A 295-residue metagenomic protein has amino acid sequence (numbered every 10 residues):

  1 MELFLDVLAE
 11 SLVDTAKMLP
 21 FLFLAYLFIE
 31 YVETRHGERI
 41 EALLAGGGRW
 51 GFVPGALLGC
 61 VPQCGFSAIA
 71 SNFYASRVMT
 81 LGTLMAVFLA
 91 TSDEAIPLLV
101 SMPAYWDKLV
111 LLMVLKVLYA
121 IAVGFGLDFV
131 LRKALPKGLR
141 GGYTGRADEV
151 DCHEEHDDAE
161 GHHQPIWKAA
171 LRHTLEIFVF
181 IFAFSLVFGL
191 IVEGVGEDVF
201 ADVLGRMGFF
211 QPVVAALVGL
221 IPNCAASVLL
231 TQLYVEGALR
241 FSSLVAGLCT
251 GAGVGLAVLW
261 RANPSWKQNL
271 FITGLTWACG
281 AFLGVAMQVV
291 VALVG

Functional and structural regions predicted by a protein language model:
M1-Y31, E38, L111-P212, T273-G295: Selected transmembrane alpha-helices and immediately adjacent juxtamembrane segments of polytopic inner-membrane
A25-I29, E41, G51, S67 (+1 more regions): Short amphipathic alpha-helical segments
H36, W260-A278: Interfacial loop-to-transmembrane junctions
A42-L43, K267: Membrane-interface helix-boundary motifs at transmembrane edges
A45-G46, T83-F88, L270-L275: Cytoplasmic-side transmembrane-helix entry/capping segments in multi-pass membrane proteins
A45-G47, V53-C64: Hydrophobic transmembrane alpha-helices
L58-M113, V192-N263: Membrane-interfacial helix-loop connectors
